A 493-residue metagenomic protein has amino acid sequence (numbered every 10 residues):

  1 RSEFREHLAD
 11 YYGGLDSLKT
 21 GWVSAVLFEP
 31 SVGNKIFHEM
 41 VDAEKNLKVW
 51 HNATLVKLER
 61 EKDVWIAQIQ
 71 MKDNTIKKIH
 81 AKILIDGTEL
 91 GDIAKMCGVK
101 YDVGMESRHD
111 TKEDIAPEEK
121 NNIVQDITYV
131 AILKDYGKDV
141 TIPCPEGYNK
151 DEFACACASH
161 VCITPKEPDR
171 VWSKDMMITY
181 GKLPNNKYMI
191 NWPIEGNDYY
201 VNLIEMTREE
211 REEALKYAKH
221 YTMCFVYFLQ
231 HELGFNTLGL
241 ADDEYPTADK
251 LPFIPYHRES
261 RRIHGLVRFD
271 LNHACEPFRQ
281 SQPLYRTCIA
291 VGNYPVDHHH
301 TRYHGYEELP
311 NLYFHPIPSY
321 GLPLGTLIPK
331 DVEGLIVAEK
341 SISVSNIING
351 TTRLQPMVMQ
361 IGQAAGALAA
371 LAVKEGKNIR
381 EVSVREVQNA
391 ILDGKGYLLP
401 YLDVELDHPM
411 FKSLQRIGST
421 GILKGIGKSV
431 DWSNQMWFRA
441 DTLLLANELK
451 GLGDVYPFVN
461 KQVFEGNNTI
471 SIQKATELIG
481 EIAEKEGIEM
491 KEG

Functional and structural regions predicted by a protein language model:
R1-K57, E61, D102, Q125-A131: Conserved N-terminal/central alpha/beta ligand/cofactor-binding core
F4, G33, F37, E89-I93 (+7 more regions): Stable alpha-helical elements in mature extracytoplasmic
D10, A43, L327-S343, R416-L423 (+3 more regions): Glycine-rich, acidic and aromatic/proline-enriched surface loops and short helix-turn segments that act as binding
G21-L27, H80, R208-L215, T351 (+4 more regions): Second-shell loop/turn segments in exported
V26, P30, N34, R211 (+7 more regions): Solvent-exposed, acidic/flexible segments
H51-N52, E61-I66, K72-A390: Flavin (FAD/FMN)-binding glycine-rich loop and adjacent Rossmann-like elements that form
E381-S413: Long, well-structured alpha-helical subdomains associated with metal-dependent extracellular/ecto-lumenal hydrolases
P400-A483, G493: Extracytoplasmic Gram-positive cell-surface binding/anchoring modules and repeats
